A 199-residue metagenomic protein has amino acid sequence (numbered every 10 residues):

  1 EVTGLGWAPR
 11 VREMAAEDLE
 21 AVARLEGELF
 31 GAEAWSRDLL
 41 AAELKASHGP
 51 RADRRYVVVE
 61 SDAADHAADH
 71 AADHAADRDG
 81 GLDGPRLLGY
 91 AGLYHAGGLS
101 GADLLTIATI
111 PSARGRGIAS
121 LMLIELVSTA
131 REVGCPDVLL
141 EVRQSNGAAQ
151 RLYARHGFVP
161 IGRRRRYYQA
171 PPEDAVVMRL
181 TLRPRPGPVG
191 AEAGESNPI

Functional and structural regions predicted by a protein language model:
G4-P9, E13-R114, S120-V133, T181-R185 (+1 more regions): Acetyl-CoA-dependent GNAT
T109, R143-Q144: Short amphipathic helical patch at the helix-1/turn junction of helix-turn-helix
L123, S145-A149, R166-P171: Short glycine/proline-centered loop/turn elements that form peptide/ligand docking sites
V133, R151, R155-H156: Structural motif
L139-E141, A154, V159-V176, I199: Conserved catalytic-core motifs of GNAT/GCN5-like acyltransferases
